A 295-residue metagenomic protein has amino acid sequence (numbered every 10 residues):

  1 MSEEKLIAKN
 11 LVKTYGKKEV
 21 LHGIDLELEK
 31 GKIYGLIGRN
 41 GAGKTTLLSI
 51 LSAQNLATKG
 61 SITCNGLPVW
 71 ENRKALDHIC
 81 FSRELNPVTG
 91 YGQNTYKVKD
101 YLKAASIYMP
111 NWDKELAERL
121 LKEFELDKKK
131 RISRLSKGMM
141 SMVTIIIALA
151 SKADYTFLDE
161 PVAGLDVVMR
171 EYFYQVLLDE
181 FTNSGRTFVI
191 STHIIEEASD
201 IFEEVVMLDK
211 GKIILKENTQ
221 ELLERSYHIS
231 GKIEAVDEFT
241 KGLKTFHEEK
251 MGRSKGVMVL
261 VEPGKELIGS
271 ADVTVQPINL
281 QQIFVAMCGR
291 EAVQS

Functional and structural regions predicted by a protein language model:
L6, L21-G23: Conserved structural motif at the start of ABC-family nucleotide-binding domains
Y34-R39: The feature captures the beta-strand-to-loop junction immediately N-terminal to the Walker
S52: Helix-to-loop junction immediately C-terminal to a conserved catalytic motif
G60-E71: Conserved ABC transporter NBD signature motif
K74-D77, R83-T144: ABC-family P-loop ATPase nucleotide-binding domains
T156-E160, L165: Catalytic Walker B motif of ABC-type/P-loop ATPase nucleotide-binding domains
Y174, L178-L260: ABC transporter nucleotide-binding domain
H247-S295: C-terminal coupling/interaction segments
